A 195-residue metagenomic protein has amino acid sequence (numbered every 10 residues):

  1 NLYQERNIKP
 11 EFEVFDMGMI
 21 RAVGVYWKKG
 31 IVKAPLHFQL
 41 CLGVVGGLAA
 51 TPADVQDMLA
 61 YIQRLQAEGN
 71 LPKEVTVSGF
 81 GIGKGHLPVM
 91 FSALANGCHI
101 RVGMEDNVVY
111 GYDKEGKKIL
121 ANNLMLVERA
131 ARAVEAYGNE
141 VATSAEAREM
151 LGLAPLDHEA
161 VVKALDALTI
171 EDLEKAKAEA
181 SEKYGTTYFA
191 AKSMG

Functional and structural regions predicted by a protein language model:
N1-E105, A121-M125: Catalytic alpha/beta core domains of metabolic enzymes, predominantly
R21, A60-G69, P88-G195: Structured C-terminal cap/extension of enzyme domains
